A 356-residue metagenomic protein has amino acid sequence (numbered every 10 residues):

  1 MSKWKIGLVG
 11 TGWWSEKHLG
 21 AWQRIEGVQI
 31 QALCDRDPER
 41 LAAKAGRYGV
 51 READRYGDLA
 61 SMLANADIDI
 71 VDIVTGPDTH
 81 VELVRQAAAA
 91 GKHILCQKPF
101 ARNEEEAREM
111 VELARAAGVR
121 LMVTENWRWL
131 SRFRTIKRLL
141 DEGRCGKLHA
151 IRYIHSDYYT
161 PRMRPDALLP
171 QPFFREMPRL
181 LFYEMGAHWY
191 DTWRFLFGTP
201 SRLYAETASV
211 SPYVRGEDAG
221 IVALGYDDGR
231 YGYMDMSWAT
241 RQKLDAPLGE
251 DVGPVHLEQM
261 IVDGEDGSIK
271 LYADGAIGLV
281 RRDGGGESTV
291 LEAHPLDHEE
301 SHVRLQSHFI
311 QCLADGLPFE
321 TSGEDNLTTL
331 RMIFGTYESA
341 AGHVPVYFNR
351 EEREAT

Functional and structural regions predicted by a protein language model:
M1-G49: N-terminal Rossmann-like dinucleotide-binding module
M1-K3, L8, I70-I73, D227 (+2 more regions): C-terminal helix-rich "cap/oligomerization" subdomain common to oxidoreductases
K17, R36, P295-Q306: Active-site loop of classical SDR/Rossmann-like NAD(P)-dependent oxidoreductases, centered on the catalytic Tyr-X3-Lys
D37, V50-L113: Beta-loop-alpha module in the N-terminal Rossmann-like domain of NAD(P)-dependent dehydrogenases, especially those
C96, L121-V123, L271: Hydrophobic residues in well-ordered beta-strands that form the structural core
E109-W127, K147-A150: Rossmann-fold dehydrogenase core element
W127-V214, H343: Predominantly a Rossmann-like dinucleotide-binding segment in NAD(P)-dependent oxidoreductases
E184, Y190-A276, L305-G316, G335 (+1 more regions): Contiguous beta-strand/loop segments that form the cofactor/metal-binding neighborhood of enzyme cores
